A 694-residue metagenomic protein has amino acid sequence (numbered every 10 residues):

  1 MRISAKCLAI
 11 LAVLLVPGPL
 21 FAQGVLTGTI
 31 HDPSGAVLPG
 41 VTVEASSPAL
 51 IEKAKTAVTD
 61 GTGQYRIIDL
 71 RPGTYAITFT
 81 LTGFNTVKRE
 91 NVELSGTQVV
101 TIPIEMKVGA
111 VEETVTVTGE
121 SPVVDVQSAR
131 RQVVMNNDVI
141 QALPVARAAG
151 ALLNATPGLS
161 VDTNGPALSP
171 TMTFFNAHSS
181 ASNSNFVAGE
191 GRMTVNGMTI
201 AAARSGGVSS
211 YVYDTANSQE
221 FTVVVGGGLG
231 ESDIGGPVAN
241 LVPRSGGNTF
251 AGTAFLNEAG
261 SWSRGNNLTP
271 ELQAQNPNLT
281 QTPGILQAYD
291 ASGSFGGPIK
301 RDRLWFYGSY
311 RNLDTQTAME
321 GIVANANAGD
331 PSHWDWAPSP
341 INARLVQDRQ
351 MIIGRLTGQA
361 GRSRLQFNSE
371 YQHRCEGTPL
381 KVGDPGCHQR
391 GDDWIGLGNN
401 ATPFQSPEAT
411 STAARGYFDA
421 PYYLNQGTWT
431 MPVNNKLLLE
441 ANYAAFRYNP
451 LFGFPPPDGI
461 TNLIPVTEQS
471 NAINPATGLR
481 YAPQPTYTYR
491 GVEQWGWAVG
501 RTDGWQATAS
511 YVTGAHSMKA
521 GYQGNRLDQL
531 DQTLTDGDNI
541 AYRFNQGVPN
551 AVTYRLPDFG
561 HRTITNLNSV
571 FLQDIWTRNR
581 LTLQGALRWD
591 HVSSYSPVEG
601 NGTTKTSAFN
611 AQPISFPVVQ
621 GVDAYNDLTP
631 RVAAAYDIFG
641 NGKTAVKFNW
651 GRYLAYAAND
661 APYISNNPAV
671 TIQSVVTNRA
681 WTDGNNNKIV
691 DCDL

Functional and structural regions predicted by a protein language model:
R2-V139, T199: Periplasm-facing N-terminal accessory domains of Gram-negative outer-membrane beta-barrel systems
D60, F84-G247, A274-G284, A288-G297 (+4 more regions): Periplasmic N-terminal accessory/gating domains of Gram-negative outer-membrane beta-barrel systems
E113, A149, G189-G191, N217 (+8 more regions): Outer-envelope beta-barrel architecture signal
V117, A177, L241, G293-G297 (+6 more regions): Residues on the lipid-exposed face of transmembrane beta-strands in outer-membrane beta-barrel proteins
G119, A254-G260, G308-N312, F367-H373 (+4 more regions): Transmembrane beta-barrel strands of outer-membrane/channel proteins
D162, S184, F454, T477 (+2 more regions): Solvent-exposed loop/turn elements at secondary-structure boundaries
A251, P283-K381, Y417-A444, P630: Transmembrane beta-barrel wall of Gram-negative outer-membrane proteins
D348, S363-Q573, A611-P613: Replace "related TpsB outer-membrane translocases also match" with "some related outer-membrane beta-barrels such as
